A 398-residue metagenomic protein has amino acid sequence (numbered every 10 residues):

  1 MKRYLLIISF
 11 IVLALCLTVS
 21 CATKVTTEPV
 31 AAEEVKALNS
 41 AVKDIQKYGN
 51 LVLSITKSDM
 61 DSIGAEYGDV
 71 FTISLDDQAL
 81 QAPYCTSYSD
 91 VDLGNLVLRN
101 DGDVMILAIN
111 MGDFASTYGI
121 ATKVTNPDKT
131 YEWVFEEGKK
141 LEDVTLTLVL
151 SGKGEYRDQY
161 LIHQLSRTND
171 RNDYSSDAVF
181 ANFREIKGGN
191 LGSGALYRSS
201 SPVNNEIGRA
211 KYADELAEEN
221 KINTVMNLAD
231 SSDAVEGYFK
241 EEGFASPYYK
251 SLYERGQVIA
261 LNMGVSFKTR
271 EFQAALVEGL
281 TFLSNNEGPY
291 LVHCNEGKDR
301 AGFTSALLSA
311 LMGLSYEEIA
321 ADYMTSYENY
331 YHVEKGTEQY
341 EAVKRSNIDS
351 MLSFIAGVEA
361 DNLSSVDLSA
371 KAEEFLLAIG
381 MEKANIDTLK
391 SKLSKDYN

Functional and structural regions predicted by a protein language model:
M1-Y4: Positively charged n-region of N-terminal signal peptides that target proteins for export
L6-L13: Sec-dependent N-terminal signal peptides
I7, K57-D59, L93-V97, N169 (+2 more regions): Residue-level detector of functional hotspots within protein domains
L17-S20: C-terminal motif of bacterial Sec signal peptides marking the signal peptidase cleavage site
T23-K24, G102, M111, N126-Y290 (+1 more regions): Cys-dependent protein tyrosine phosphatase-like superfamily
V25-T130, K139-D143: Long, compositionally biased stretches
V292-C294: Hydrophobic anchor at the beta1->P-loop junction of P-loop NTPases
E296, R300-A301: Ser/Thr-glycine-rich phosphate-binding loops at phosphate-binding pockets of nucleotides, nucleotide cofactors
